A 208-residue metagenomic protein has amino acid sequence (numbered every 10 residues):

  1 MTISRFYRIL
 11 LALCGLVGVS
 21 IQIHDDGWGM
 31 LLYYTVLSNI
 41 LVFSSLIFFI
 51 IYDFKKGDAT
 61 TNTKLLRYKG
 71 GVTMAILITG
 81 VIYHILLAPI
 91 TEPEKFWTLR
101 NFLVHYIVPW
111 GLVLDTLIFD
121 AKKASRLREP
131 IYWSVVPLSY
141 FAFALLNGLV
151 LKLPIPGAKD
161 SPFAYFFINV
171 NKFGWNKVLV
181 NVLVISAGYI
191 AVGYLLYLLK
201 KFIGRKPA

Functional and structural regions predicted by a protein language model:
M1-L11, I203: N-terminal membrane topogenic signal
L13-Q22, I76-I85, V136-L146: Aromatic-anchored segments of alpha-helical transmembrane domains
S20-W28, K55, H84-E94: Juxtamembrane "helix-exit" motif on the non-cytosolic side of transmembrane helices
W28-V36, K64-L65, E92-V104, R128-E129: Non-cytosolic membrane-interface motifs at loop->transmembrane helix junctions
Y33-L37, L41, F48-I85, K95: Hydrophobic/aromatic-rich structural module bridging two neighboring secondary-structure elements via a short loop
N39-I51, I107-F119, V182-Y197: Hydrophobic cores of alpha-helical transmembrane segments in multi-pass inner/ER membrane proteins, independent
L138-Y165: Juxtamembrane non-transmembrane "cap" segments at the membrane-aqueous interface of multi-pass membrane proteins
P156-L195: Membrane-interface transmembrane-helix boundary segments in multi-pass integral membrane proteins
